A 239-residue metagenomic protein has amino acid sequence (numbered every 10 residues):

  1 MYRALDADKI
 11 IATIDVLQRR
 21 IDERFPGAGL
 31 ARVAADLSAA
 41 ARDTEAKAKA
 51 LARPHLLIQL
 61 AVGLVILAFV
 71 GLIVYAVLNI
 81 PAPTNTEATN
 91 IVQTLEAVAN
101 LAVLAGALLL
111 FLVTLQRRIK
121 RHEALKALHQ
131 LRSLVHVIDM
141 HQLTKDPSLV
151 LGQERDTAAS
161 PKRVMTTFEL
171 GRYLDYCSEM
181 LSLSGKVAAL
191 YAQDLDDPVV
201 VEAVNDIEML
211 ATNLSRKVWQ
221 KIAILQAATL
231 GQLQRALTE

Functional and structural regions predicted by a protein language model:
M1-K9, L17-T44: Short, charged cytosolic
R3-A7, G27-A34, I58-L64, V92 (+4 more regions): Amphipathic, non-membrane alpha-helical segments in soluble helical-bundle scaffolds
D8, D15, A35-R42, L125 (+5 more regions): Generic structural signal for well-ordered, non-transmembrane alpha-helical segments in soluble/cytosolic regions
V16-I21, T86, A105-L115, T157-M165 (+2 more regions): Short, charged/polar, low-complexity loop and linker segments that flank or interrupt alpha-helical bundles
I21-R24, T44, A48-L51, I138-K145 (+3 more regions): Secondary-structure edge/capping motif, primarily at the C-terminal ends of alpha-helices and the immediately following
A46-I119: Alpha-helical transmembrane segments and their immediate juxtamembrane boundary regions in integral membrane proteins
H122-L170, A223: Solvent-exposed, non-transmembrane helices and loops of integral membrane proteins
S184-E239: Cytosol-/stroma-facing membrane-proximal "stalk/adaptor" domains immediately downstream of transmembrane anchors
